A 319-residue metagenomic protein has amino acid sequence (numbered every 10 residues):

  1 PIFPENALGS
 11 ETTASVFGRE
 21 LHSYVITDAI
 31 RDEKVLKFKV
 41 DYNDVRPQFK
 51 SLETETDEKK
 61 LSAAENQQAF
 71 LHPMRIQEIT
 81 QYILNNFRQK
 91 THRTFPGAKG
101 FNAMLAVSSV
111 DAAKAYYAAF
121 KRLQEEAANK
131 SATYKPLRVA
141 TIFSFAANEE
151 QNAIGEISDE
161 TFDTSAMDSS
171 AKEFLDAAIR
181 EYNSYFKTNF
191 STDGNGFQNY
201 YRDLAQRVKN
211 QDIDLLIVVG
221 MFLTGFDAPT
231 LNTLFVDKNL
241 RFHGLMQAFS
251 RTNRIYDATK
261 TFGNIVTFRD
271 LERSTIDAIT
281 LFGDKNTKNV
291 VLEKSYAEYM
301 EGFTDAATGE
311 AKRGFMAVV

Functional and structural regions predicted by a protein language model:
P1-N66, L223-K294: Signature of the SF2 helicase/ATPase Hel1-core->accessory helical subdomain module
I2, V35, Q89-P96, A112-A113 (+12 more regions): Intrinsically disordered or highly flexible coil/loop and linker segments, enriched in small and charged/polar residues
P4, S108-D111, T141-N152, T267-D277 (+1 more regions): Short, conserved secondary-structure transition motifs
V16, A29, N66-I76, A106-V110 (+5 more regions): Hydrophobic alpha-helical scaffolding
V16, L21, I30, A98 (+5 more regions): A generic fold-level signal
Q68-L215: Conserved C-terminal RecA-like helicase domain
Q81, T91, V266-V319: C-terminal helicase lobe and adjacent C-terminal extensions/tails of nucleic-acid helicase motors
M104, V139-T141, L216-I217, T233-F235 (+1 more regions): Structural recognition of the beta-strand scaffold that forms the well-ordered cores of secreted hydrolase catalytic
